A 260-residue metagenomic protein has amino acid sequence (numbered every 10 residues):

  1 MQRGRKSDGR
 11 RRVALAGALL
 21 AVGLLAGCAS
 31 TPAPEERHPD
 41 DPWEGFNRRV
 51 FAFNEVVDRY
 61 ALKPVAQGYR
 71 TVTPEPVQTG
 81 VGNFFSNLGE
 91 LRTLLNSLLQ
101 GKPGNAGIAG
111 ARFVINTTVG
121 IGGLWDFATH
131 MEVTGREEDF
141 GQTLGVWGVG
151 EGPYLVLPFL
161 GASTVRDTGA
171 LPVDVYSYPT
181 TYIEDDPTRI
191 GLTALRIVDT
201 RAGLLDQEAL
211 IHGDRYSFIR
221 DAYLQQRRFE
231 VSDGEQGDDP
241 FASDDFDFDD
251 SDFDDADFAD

Functional and structural regions predicted by a protein language model:
Q2-G17: Bacterial N-terminal signal peptides that target proteins for export
L24-G27: C-terminal motif of bacterial Sec signal peptides marking the signal peptidase cleavage site
S30, P34-R37, Q142, W147-D260: A structured, mid-to-C-terminal "fold-capping" secondary-structure block
E35-A61, G68, S86: Post-signal peptide N-terminal segment of mature Sec-exported envelope proteins
D58, L62, L124-F127: Alpha-helical transmembrane segments and their lipid-water interface positions in multi-pass membrane proteins
Y60, A66-V77: Membrane interface segments of multi-pass transport proteins and intramembrane proteases
G82-F84: Beta-rich strand-turn-strand
N87-A162: Mid-length scaffold segments of soluble, non-membrane domains
